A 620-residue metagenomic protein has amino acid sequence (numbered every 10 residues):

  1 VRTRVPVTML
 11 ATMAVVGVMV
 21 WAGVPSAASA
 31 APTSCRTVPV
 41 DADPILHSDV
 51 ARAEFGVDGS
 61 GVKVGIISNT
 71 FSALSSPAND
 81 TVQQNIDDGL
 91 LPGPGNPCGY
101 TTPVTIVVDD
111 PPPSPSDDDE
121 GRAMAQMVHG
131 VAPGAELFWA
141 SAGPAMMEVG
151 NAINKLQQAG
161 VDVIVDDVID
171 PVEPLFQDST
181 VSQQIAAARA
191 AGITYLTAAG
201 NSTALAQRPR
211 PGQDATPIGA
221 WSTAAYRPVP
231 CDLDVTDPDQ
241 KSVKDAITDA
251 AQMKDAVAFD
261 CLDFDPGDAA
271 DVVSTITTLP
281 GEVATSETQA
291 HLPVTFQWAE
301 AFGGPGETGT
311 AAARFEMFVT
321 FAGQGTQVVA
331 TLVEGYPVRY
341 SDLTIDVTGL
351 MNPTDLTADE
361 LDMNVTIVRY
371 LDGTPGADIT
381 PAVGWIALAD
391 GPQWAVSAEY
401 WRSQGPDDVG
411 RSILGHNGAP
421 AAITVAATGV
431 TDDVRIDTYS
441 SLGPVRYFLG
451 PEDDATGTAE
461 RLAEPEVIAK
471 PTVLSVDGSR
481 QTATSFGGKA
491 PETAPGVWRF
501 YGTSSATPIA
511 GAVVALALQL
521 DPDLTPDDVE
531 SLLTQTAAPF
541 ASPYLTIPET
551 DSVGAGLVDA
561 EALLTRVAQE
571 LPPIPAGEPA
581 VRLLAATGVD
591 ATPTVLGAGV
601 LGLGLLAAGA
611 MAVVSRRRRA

Functional and structural regions predicted by a protein language model:
A31-I66, Q177, V181, A186 (+8 more regions): N-terminal domain-start motif of subtilase-like serine proteases
P39-V108, T197-G200, A204-A206, P293-V294 (+3 more regions): Acidic-leg catalytic submotif of subtilisin-like serine proteases
V40-D43, V165, I193, V473 (+1 more regions): C-terminal subdomain of the subtilisin-like protease fold in secreted/lumenal serine endopeptidases
N69-L74, L91-V172, M317, R499: Subtilisin-like peptidase catalytic core
A284, H291-G309, R314-G325, D477-P548: Hydrolase catalytic cores
E316, A322-V333, T428-V430, V434-S440 (+1 more regions): Catalytic-core environment of secreted peptidases
P575-V600: Extracellular Ser/Thr-rich, low-complexity/disordered mucin-like segments
P593-R617: A cross-kingdom C-terminal cell-surface attachment/processing module
